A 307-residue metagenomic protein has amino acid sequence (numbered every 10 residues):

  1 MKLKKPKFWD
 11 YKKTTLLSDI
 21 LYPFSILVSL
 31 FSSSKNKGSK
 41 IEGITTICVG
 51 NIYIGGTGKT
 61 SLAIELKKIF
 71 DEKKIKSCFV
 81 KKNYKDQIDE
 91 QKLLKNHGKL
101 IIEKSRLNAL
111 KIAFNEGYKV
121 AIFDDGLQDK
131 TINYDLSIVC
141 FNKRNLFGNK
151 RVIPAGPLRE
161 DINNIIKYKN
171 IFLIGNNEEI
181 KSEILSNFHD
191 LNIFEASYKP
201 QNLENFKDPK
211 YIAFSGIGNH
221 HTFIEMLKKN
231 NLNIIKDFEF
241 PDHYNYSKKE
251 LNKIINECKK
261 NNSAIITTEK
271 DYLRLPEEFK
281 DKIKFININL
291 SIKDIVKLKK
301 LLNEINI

Functional and structural regions predicted by a protein language model:
K2-T45, I305: A transmembrane-helix-recognition feature enriched in membrane-embedded lipid enzymes and envelope glyco-/phospholipid
L27, T60, L94, D124 (+3 more regions): Residue-level signal for inorganic ion chemistry
S33-D86: Walker A (P-loop) phosphate-binding motif
K85-N187: Phosphate/Mg2+-binding loops and adjacent switch elements in nucleotide/diphosphate-handling enzyme cores
S137-F141, I165-G175, N187-Y198, E204-D208 (+3 more regions): Conserved beta-strand/loop subsegment of P-loop NTPase cores
N170-E179, A196-P200, F214-N219, P241-N245 (+2 more regions): G-domain G4 guanine-recognition motif of GTPases
E204-K248, I295: Redox- and metal-dependent alpha/beta enzyme cores, enriched for Fe-S-associated oxidoreductases and cofactor-handling
P241-Y244, D281-I307: Short, flexible loop segments at boundaries between secondary-structure elements
